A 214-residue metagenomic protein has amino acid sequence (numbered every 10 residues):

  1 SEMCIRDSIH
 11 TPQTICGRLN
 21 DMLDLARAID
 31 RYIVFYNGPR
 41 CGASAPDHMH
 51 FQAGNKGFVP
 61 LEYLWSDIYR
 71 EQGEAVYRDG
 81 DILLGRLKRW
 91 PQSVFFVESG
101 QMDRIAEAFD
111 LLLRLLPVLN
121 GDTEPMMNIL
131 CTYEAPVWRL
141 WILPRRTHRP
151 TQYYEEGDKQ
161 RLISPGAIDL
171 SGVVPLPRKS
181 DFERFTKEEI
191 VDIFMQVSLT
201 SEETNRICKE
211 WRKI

Functional and structural regions predicted by a protein language model:
M3-I5: Short, small-residue-biased leader/transition segments that mark boundaries at the very start of proteins
S8-N20, L25-A45, G54-I214: Conserved His + Asp/Glu catalytic blocks
